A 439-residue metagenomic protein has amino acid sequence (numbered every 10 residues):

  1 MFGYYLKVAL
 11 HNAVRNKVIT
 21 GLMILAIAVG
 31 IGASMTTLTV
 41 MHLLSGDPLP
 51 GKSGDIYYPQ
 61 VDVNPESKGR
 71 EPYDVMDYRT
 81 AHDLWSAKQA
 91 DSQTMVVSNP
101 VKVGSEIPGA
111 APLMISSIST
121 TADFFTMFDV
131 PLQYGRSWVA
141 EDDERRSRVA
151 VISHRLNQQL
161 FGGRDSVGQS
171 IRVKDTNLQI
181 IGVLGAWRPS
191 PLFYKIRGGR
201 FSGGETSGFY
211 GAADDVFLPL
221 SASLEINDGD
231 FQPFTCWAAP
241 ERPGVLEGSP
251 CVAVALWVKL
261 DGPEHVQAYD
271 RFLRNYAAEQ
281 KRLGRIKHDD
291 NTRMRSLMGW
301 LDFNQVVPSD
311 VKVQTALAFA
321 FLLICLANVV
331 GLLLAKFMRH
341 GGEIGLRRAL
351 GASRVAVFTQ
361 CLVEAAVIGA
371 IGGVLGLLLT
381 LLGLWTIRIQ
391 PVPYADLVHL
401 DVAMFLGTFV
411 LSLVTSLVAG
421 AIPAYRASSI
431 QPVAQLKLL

Functional and structural regions predicted by a protein language model:
M1-Y4, H11, A277-L317, R339 (+1 more regions): Membrane-helix entry/capping segments
F2-V14, T80, L84: A short amphipathic helical element positioned immediately N-terminal to and/or at the very start of a transmembrane
Y5, G407-L439: C-terminal membrane-exit region of the final transmembrane helix in multipass inner-membrane proteins
A13, K336-H340, L346-V355, I430 (+1 more regions): Short helix-to-coil transition segments within interhelical loops that connect adjacent transmembrane helices
N16-L49: Short, strongly hydrophobic transmembrane alpha-helices
L38-L160, R164, V173-Q179, P189-L192 (+3 more regions): Structured, solvent-exposed hinge/loop segments at the ends of secondary-structure elements
D123-S137, V151-Q305: Mid-to-C-terminal secondary-structure elements that act as membrane-proximal/extracytoplasmic interface segments
A327, G331, E343-R388, G407-T415 (+1 more regions): Transmembrane alpha-helical interface segments in multi-pass membrane proteins
